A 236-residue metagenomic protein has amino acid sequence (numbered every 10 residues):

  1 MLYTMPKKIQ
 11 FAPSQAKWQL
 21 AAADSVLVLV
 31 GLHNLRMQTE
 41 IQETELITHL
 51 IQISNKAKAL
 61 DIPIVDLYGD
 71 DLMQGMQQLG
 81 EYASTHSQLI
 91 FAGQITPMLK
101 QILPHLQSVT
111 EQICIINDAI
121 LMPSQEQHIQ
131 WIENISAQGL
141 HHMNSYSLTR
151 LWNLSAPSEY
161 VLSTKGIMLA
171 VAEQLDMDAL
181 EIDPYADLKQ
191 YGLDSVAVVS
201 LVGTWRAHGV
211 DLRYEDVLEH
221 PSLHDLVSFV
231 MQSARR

Functional and structural regions predicted by a protein language model:
L2-V26, A59-L60, Y68-S158: Active-site-adjacent betaalpha module
A23, E40-A57, D61-G69: A short alpha/beta connector and helix-capping loop motif
V26-L32: Acidic-leg catalytic submotif of subtilisin-like serine proteases
L32-T39: Short acidic, Gly/Ser-rich segments with clustered Asp/Glu that frequently serve as metal-coordination loops in enzyme
H49-Q52, K56, H105, N134 (+1 more regions): Alpha-helical scaffold elements within enzyme catalytic domains, especially in hydrolases
P157-E181, S200-A207, S228-R236: Thiotemplate assembly-line natural product biosynthesis machinery
A186-H208: Phosphopantetheine-attachment site and its flanking helix in carrier
V210-V230: AMP-binding/adenylate-forming catalytic domain of the ANL superfamily
